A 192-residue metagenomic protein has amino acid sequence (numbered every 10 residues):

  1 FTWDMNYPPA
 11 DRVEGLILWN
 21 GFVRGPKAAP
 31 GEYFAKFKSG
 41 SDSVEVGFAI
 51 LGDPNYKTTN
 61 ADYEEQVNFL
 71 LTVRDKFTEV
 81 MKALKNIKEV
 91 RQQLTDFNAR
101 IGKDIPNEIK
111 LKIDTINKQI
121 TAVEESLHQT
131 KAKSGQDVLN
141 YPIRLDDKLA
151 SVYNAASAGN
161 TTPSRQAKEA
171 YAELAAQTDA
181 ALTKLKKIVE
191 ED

Functional and structural regions predicted by a protein language model:
F1-P26: Glycine-centered tight-turn motifs at strand-turn-strand junctions
D4-N6, K36-K38, L51: Generic beta-strand/beta-sheet core signal
Y7-V13, K38-V46: Short acidic/polar inter-strand loop motif in beta-rich domains
G21-R24, F34-K38: Generic recognition of flexible, low-complexity loop/linker segments
P26-P30, S41: Active-site-proximal structural scaffolding
E32, F48, E79-D192: Mature extracytoplasmic or organellar-lumen-exposed domains after removal of signal/transit peptides
E45-M81: Low-complexity, Pro/Ser/Thr- and charge-rich linker/hinge segments at domain boundaries
